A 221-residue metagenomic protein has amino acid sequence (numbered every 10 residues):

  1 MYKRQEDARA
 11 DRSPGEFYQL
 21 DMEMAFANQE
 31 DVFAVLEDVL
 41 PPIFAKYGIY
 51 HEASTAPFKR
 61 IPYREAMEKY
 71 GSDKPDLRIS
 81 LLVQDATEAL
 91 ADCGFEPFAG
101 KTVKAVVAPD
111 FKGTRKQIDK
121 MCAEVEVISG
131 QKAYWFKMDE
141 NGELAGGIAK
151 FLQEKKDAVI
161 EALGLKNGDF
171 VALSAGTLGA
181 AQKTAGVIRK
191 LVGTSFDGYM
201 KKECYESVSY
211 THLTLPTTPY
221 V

Functional and structural regions predicted by a protein language model:
M1-Y2, T214-T217, V221: Short, small-residue-biased leader/transition segments that mark boundaries at the very start of proteins
K3-L213: Class II aminoacyl-tRNA synthetase catalytic cores and aaRS-like
